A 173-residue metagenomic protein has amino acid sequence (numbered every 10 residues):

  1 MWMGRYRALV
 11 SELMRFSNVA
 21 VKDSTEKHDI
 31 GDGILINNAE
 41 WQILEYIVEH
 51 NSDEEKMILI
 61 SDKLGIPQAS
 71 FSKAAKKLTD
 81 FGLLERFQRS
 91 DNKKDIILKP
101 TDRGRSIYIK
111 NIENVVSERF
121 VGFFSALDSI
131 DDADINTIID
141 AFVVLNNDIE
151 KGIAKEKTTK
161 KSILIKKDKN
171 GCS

Functional and structural regions predicted by a protein language model:
M1, A133-S173: C-terminal regulatory/oligomerization modules of transcriptional regulators
M1-I34, N38: N-terminal leader segment of winged-helix/HTH proteins
S17-A20, K27, L64, I107-A126 (+2 more regions): Alpha-helical linker/hinge and terminal dimerization helices associated with HTH transcriptional regulators
V19, E26-H28, K63, Q68 (+2 more regions): Basic helix-turn-helix/winged-helix DNA-binding cores and closely related short helical interaction motifs
T25-P67: N-terminal helix-turn-helix DNA-binding core of bacterial DNA-binding proteins
M57, A75-K76: Short, hydrophobic-biased segments on the C-terminal half of alpha helices that form "recognition helices"
K76-N136: Charged, amphipathic alpha-helical coiled-coil/dimerization segments
